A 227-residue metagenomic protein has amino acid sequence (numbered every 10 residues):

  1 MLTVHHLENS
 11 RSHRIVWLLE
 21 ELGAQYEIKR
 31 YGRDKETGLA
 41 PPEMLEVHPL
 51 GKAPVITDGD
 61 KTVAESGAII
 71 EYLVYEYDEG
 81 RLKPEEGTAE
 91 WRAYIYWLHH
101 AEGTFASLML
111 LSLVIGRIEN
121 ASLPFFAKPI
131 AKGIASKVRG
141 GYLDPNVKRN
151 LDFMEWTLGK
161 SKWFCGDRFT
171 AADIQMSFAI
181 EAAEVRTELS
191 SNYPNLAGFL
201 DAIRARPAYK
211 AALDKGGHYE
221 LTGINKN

Functional and structural regions predicted by a protein language model:
M1-G133: GST-like domain detector, emphasizing the conserved glutathione-binding G-site in the N-terminal thioredoxin-like
V4, L19, I56, M154 (+2 more regions): Residue-level signal for nonpolar/aromatic packing positions in well-ordered secondary structure
Q25, L50, E79, T104 (+5 more regions): A general structural signal for well-ordered secondary-structure junctions
R33-D34, F169, H218: Positions that flank functional sites
G80-E85, S107-M109, W163-D167, N192 (+2 more regions): Short, hydrophobic secondary-structure boundary micro-motifs
L82-W91, V114, S136-N146, L213-N227: A short, terminal or domain-edge coil/loop segment
A101-A205: GST-like fold's C-terminal all-alpha helical module
L189-N227: Long hydrophobic alpha-helical segments typical of transmembrane helices together with their membrane-interfacial
